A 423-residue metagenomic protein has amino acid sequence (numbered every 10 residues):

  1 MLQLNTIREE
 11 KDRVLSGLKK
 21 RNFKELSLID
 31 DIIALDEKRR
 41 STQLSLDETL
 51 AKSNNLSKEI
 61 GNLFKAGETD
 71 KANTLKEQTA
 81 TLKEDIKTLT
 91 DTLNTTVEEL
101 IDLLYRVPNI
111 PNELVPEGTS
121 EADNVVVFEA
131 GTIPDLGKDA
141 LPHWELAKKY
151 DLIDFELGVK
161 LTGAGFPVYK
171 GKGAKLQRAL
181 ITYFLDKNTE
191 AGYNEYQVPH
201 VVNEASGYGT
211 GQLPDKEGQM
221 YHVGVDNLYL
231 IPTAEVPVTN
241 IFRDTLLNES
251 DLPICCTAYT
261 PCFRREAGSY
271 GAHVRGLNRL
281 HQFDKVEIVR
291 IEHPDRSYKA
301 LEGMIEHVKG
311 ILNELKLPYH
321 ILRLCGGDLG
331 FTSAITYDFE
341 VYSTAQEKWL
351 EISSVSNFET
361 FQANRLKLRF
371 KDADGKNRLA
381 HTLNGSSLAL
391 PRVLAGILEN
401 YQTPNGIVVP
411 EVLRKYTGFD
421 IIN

Functional and structural regions predicted by a protein language model:
M1-P134, L152, E156: N-terminal alpha-helical targeting/anchoring segments
L26, E129-N423: TRNA-recognition modules of translation machinery and tRNA-sensing kinases, especially anticodon-binding
